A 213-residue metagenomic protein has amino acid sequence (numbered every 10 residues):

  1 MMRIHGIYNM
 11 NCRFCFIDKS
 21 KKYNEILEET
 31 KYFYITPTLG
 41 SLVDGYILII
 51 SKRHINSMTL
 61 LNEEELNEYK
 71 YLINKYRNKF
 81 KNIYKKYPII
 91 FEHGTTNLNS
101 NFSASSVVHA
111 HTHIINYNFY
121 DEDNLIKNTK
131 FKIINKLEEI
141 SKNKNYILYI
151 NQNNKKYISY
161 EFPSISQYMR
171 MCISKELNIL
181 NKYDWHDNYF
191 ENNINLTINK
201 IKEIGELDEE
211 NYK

Functional and structural regions predicted by a protein language model:
M1-K213: HIT superfamily nucleotide-processing domains
